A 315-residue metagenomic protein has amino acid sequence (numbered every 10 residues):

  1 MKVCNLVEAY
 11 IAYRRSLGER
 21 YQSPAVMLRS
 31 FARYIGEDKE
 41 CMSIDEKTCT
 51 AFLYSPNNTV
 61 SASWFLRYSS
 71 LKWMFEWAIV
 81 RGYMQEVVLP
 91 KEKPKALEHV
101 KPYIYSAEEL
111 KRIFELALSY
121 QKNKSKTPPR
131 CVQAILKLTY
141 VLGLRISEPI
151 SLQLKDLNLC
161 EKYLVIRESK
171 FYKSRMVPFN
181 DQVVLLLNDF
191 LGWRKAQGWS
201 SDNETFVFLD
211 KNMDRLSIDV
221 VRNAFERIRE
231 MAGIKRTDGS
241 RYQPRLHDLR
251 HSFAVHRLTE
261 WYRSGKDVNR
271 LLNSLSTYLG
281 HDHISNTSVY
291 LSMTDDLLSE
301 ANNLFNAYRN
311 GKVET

Functional and structural regions predicted by a protein language model:
M1-T315: Conserved catalytic core of the tyrosine transesterase superfamily
